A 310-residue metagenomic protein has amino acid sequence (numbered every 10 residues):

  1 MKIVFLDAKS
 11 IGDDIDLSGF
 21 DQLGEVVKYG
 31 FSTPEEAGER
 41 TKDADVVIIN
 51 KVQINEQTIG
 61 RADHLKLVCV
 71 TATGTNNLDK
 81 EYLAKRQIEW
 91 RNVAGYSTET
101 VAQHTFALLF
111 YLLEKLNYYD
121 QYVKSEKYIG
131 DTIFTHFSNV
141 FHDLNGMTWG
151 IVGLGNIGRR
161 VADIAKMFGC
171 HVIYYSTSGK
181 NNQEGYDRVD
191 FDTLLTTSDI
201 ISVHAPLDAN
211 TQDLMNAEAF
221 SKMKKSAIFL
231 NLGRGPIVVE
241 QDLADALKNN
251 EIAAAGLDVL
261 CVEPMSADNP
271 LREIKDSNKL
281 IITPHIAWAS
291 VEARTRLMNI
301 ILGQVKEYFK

Functional and structural regions predicted by a protein language model:
M1-A44: N-terminal glycine-/charge-rich "phosphate-binding" loop or analogous flexible N-terminal tail
G30, T71-A72, I88-E99, S176: Short beta->alpha connector loops at strand-helix junctions that form conserved, small/polar/Pro-enriched
A44, A62, T197-S198, S226: An anion/phosphate-binding loop that grips the pyrophosphate of nucleotide cofactors and donors
V52, T73, D199, A205-L207 (+2 more regions): Short glycine-/small-residue-rich Rossmann-like dinucleotide-binding loops
Q53-L65, N210-F229: Rossmann-fold NAD(P) dinucleotide-binding segment
I88, A94-T148: Phosphate-binding beta-alpha-beta segment of Rossmann-like dinucleotide-binding domains, i.e., the NAD(P)
W90, S226-I228, L232-K310: Rossmann-like dinucleotide-binding domain for NAD(H)/NADP(H)
T135-K225: Rossmann-like dinucleotide/phosphate-binding beta-alpha-beta segment
